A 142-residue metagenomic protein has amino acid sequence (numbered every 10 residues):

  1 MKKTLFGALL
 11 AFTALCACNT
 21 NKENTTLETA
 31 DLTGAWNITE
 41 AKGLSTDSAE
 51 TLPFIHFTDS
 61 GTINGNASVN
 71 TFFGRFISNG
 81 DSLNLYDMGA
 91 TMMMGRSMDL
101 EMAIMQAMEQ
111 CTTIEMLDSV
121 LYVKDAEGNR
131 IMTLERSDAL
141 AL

Functional and structural regions predicted by a protein language model:
M1-E28: Bacterial Sec-dependent N-terminal signal peptides
C18-L142: Lipid interaction determinants
